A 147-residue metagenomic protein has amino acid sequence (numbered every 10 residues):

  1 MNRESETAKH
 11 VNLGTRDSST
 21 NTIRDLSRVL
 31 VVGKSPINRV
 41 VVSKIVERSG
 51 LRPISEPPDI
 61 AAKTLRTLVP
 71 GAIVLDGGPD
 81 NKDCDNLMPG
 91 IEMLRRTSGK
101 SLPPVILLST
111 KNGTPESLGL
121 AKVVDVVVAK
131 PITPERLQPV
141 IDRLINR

Functional and structural regions predicted by a protein language model:
M1-R39, S43-I45, L94, S98-L102 (+1 more regions): Non-catalytic signal-transmission and effector/linker regions of two-component phosphorelay proteins
S35-N38, D76-D83, N112-T114, P134: Short acidic, S/G/P-rich loop/turn micro-motifs used as interaction or catalytic elements
E56-A72, D76: Acidic, metal-coordinating helix/loop segments flanking the phosphotransfer/catalytic sites of two-component signaling
D59-T64, D83, P115-E116: Short acidic active-site motifs
V74-S101: Conserved phosphotransfer microenvironments
D85-N86, T110-V127, P139: Alpha4 helix (beta4-alpha4-beta5 surface) of REC/receiver domains from two-component response regulators
S98-G113: A short, hydrophobic beta-strand element within the central beta-sheet of small alpha/beta folds
K130: A Lys-centered signature of the CheY-like receiver
